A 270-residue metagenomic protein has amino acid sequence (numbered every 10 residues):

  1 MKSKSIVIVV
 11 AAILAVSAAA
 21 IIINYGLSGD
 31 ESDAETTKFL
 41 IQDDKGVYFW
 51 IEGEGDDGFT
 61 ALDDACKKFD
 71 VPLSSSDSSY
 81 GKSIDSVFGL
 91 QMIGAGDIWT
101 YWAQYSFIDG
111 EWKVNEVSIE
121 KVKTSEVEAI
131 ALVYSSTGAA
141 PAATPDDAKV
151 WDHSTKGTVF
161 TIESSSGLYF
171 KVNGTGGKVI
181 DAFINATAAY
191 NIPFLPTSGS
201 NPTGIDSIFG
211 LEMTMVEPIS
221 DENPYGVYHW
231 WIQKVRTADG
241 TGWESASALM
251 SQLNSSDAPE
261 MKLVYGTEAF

Functional and structural regions predicted by a protein language model:
K2-F270: Ubiquitin-like/PB1-type beta-grasp interaction modules and other compact soluble beta-rich domains
